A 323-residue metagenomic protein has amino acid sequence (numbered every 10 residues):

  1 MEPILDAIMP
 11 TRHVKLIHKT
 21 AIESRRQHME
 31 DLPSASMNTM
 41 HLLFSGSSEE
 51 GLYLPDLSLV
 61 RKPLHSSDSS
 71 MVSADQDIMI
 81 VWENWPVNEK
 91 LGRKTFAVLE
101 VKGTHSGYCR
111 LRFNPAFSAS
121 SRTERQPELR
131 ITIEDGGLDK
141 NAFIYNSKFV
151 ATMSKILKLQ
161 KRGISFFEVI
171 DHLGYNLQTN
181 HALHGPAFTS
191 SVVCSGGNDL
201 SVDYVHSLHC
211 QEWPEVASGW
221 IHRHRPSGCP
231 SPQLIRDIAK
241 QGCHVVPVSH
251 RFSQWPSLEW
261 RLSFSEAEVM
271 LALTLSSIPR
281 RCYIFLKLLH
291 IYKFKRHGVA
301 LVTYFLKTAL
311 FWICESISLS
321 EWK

Functional and structural regions predicted by a protein language model:
M1-K323: Non-catalytic helical "accessory" subdomain of NTase-fold nucleotidyltransferases
